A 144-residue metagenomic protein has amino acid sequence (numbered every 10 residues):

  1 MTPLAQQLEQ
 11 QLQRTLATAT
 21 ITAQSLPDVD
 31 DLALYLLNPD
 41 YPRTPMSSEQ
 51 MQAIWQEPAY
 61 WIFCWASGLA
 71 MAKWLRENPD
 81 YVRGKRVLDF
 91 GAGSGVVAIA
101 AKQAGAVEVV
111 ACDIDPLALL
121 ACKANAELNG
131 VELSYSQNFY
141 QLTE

Functional and structural regions predicted by a protein language model:
M1-R43: N-terminal auxiliary segments of SAM/dcSAM-dependent transferases
P42-M46, A98-A100: Short acidic/His/Gly/Ser-rich catalytic and metal-binding motifs that mark active-site loops of diverse hydrolases
S48-E57: Glycine/charged-rich beta-loop-alpha catalytic/anionic-binding loops adjacent to active sites
P58-R76: Conserved SAM-binding loop and adjacent beta-strand
K73-Q141: Conserved SAM/SAH cofactor-binding pocket of Class I
E144: Short SAM/SAH-binding signature in class I
